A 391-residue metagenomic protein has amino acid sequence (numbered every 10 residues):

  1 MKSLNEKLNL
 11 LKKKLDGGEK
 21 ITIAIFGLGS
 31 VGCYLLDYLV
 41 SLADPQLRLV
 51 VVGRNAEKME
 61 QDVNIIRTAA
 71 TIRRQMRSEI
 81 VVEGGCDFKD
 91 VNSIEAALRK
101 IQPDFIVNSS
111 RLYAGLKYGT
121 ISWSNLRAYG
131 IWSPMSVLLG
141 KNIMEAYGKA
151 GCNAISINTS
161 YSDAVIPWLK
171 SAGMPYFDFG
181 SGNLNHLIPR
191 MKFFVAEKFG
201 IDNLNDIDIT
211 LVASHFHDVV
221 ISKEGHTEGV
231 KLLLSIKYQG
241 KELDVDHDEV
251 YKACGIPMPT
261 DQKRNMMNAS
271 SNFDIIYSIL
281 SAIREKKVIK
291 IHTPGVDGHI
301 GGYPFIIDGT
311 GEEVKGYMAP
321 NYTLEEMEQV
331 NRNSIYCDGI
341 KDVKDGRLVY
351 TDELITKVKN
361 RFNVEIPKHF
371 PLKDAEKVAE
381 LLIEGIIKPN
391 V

Functional and structural regions predicted by a protein language model:
M1-K20: A short, basic/flexible loop-to-alpha-helix module at the beginning of a structural domain
S30-Y34: Hydrophobic/small residue at the entry helix of a nucleotide-binding pocket
S41, Q46-I80: Glycine-rich phosphate-binding loop and adjoining beta1-alpha1-beta2 segment of Rossmann-like nucleotide-binding folds
C86-I101: Conserved Rossmann-fold cofactor-binding substructure of NAD(P)-dependent oxidoreductases
L98, Q102-S110: N-terminal Rossmann-like NAD(P) cofactor-binding module of classical short-chain dehydrogenase/reductase
R99, N125-G151: NAD(P)-cofactor binding segment of oxidoreductase domains
N142-E145, C152-I236, M266: Rossmann-like dinucleotide-binding core of oxidoreductases
G200-V391: Long, compositionally biased stretches enriched for glycine and/or charged residues
